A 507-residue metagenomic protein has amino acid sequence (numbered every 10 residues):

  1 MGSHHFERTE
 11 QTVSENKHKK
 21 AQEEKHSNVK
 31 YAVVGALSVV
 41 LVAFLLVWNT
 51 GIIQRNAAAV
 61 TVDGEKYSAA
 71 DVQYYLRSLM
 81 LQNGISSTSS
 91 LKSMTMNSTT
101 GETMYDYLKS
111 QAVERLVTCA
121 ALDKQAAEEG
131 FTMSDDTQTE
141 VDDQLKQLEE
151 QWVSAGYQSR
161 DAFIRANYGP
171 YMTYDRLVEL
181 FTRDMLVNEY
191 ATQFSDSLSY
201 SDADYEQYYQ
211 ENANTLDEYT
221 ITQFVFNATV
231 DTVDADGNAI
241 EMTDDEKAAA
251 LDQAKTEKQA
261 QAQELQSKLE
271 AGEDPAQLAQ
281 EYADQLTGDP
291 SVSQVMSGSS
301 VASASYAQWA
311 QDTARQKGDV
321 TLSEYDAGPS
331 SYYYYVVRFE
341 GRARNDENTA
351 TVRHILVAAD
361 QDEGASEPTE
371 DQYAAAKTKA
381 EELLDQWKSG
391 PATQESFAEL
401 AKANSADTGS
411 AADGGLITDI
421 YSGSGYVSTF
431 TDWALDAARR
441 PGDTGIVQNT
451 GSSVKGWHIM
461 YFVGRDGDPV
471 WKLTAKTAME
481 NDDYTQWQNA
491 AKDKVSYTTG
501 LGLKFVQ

Functional and structural regions predicted by a protein language model:
M1-H4, V40-V42, T61-D63: N-terminal leader/targeting segments
M1-N16: N-terminal intrinsically disordered, acidic low-complexity segments at the extreme N-terminus
S14-S38, F44-R55, A162-T256, S300-T378 (+2 more regions): PPIase-associated folding chaperone regions across multiple families
G51-R176, A250: N-terminal targeting/tethering segments
L76-N83, L116, A120, K124-M133 (+16 more regions): Sec/Tat-exported extracytoplasmic proteins
A260-Q308, E382-T429, V463, P469: Peptidyl-prolyl cis-trans isomerase
